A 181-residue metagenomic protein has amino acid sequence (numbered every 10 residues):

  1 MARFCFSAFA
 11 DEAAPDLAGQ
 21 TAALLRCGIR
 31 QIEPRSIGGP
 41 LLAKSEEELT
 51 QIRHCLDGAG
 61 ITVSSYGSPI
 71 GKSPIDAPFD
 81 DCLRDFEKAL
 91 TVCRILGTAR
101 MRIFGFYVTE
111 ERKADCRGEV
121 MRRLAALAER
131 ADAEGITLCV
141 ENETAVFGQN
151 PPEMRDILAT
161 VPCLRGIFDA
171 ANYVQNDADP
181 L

Functional and structural regions predicted by a protein language model:
M1-T98, A125, D132, R165: N-terminal pre-domain/capping segments
F6, Q31-I32, Y66, A126-L181: Acidic/histidine-rich catalytic cores of soluble enzymes
A10-A14, S36-G38, P69-K72, G105-T109 (+2 more regions): Active-site-proximal loop/turn and secondary-structure-junction residues that shape catalytic pockets, frequently
L24, L49-I52, C82-R84, E119-V120 (+3 more regions): Short, hinge-like loop/turn segments at secondary-structure boundaries
I75-D80, A114, T144-Q149: Conserved glycine-rich "GG(E/T)P / GGGxP" loop and the immediately following alpha-helix in the radical SAM core
C93-K113, E134-E143: Active-site groove signature of glycoside hydrolases
E110-L124: Active-site cleft segment of glycoside hydrolase catalytic domains centered on the general acid/base Glu
